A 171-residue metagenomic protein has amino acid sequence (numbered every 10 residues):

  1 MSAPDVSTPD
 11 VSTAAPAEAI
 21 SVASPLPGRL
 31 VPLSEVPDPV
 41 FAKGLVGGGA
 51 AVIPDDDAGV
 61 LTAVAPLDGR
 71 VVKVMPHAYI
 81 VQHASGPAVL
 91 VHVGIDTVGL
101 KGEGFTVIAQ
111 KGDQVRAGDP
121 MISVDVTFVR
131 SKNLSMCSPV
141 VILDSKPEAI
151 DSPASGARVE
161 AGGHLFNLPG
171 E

Functional and structural regions predicted by a protein language model:
S2-E171: Contiguous, well-folded functional domains in the mature portion of proteins
